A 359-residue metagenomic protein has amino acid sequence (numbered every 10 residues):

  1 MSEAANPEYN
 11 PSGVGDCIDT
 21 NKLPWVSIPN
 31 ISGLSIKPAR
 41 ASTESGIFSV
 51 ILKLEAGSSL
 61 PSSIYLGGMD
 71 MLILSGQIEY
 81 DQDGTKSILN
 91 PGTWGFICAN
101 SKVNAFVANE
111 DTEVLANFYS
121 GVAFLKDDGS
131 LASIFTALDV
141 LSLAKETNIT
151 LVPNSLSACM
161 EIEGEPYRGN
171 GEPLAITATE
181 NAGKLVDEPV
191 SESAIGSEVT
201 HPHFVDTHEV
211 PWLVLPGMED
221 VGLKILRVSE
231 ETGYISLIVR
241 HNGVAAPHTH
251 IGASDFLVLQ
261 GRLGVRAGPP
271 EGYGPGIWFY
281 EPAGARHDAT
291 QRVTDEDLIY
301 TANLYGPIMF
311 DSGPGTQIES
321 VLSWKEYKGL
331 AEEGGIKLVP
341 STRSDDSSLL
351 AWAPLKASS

Functional and structural regions predicted by a protein language model:
M1-G46, I134-E231, V321-S359: A short, N-terminal "cap"/entry segment at the start of jelly-roll beta-barrel domains of the cupin/DSBH fold
D19-T20, P29-Y65, K86-L89, C98-K102 (+4 more regions): Conserved short histidine dyad/triad with adjacent acidic residue
I47, M69, D111, Y234 (+2 more regions): Conserved catalytic motifs of the protein kinase core domain
L52, L74-G76, P91, E113-N117 (+4 more regions): Short, well-ordered beta-strand segments in beta-rich or mixed alpha/beta enzyme and ligand-binding folds
E55-A56, I64-G84, H241-V244, H250-G268: Glycine- and acidic-residue-biased ligand/ion/polar-headgroup-sensing regions
Y65, L74-S75, W94, N100-S101 (+4 more regions): Aromatic/pi-system hotspot detector in well-structured domains
D70, E79-N104, A108, E230 (+1 more regions): Short acidic-glycine-tyrosine-enriched beta hairpin
F96, N109-D128, F279-E281, D295-P314: A short hydrophobic beta-strand segment most commonly corresponding to one strand of the jelly-roll/cupin
